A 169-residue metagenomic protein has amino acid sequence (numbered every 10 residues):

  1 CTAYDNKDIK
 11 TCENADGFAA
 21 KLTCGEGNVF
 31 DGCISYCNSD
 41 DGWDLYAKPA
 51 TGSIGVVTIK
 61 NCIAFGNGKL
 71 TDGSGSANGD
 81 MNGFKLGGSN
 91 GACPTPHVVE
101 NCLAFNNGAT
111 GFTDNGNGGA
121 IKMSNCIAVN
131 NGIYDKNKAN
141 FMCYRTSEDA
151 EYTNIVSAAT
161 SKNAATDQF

Functional and structural regions predicted by a protein language model:
C1-I9, G25-D41, S53-G73, P94-N106 (+2 more regions): Right-handed parallel beta-helix
K10-C24, C37-T51, D72-G91, N106-N115 (+2 more regions): Extracellular beta-strand/beta-solenoid scaffold signature
N137-F169: Leucine-rich solenoid repeat scaffolds
